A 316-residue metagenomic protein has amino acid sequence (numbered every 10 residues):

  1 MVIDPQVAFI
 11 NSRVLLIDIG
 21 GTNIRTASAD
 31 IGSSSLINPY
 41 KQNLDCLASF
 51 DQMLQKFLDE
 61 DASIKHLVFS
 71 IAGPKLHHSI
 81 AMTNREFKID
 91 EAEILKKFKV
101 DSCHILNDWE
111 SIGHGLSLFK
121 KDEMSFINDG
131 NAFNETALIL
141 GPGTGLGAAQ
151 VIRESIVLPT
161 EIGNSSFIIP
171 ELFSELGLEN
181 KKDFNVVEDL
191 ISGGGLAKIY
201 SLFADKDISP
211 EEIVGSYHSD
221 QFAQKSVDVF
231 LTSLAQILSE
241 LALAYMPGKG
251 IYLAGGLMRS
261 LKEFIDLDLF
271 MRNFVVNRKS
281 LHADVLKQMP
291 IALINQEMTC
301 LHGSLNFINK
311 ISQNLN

Functional and structural regions predicted by a protein language model:
M1-S63, G177-N316: ATP-binding/phosphotransfer module of carbohydrate and carboxylate kinases, centering on a glycine-rich
I24, P74-L76, G145-A149, K198 (+1 more regions): Short, acidic Gly/Pro/Ser/Thr-rich loop/turn segments
I31-S35, R85-K88, F119-I127, R153-P159 (+1 more regions): A glycine- and small-aliphatic-rich helix-loop capping segment at beta-alpha/alpha-beta transitions that lines
L44, N84-R85, H104-S111, D129-F133 (+2 more regions): Active-site nucleophile and cofactor-binding loops and adjacent substrate-binding regions of central metabolic enzymes
D59-I105, E110, H114-E123, I139 (+1 more regions): Short beta-strand-loop/turn "lid" adjacent to the catalytic site in phosphate-handling enzymes
F69-P74, P142-T144, G248-R259: Glycine-rich beta-strand-to-loop/alpha-helix junction loops that act as flexible
S79-M82, H114-F133, K262-Q288: Short, flexible, glycine-rich and Lys/Arg-enriched loop motifs at helix boundaries that contact anionic partners
D129-Y217: Glycine/GP-enriched mid-protein hinge/lid loop-to-helix segment characteristic of carbohydrate kinases
